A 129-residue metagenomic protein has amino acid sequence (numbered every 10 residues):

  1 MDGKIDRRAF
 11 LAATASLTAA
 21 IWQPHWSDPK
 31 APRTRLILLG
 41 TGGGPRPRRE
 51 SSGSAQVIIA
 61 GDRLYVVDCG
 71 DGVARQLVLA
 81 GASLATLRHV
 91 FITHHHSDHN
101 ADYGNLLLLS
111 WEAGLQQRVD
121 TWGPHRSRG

Functional and structural regions predicted by a protein language model:
D2-L17: N-terminal secretory signal peptides and thylakoid transit peptides that target proteins across membranes
L17-K30: Bacterial Sec-dependent signal peptides at the C-terminal "C-region" and cleavage site
L17-T18, A113, R128: Generic hydrophobic alpha-helical segments
D28-A82: Conserved beta-strand hairpin/beta-sheet module of binuclear metal-dependent hydrolase folds, prominently
G44, D98, S127: Surface-exposed, flexible loop/turn segments at secondary-structure boundaries
R63-L64, D71-W122: Active-site metal-binding motif and surrounding structural segment of the metallo-beta-lactamase
G123-G129: Acidic/polar short surface loop at catalytic or gating sites that assists cofactor/ion binding and chemistry
